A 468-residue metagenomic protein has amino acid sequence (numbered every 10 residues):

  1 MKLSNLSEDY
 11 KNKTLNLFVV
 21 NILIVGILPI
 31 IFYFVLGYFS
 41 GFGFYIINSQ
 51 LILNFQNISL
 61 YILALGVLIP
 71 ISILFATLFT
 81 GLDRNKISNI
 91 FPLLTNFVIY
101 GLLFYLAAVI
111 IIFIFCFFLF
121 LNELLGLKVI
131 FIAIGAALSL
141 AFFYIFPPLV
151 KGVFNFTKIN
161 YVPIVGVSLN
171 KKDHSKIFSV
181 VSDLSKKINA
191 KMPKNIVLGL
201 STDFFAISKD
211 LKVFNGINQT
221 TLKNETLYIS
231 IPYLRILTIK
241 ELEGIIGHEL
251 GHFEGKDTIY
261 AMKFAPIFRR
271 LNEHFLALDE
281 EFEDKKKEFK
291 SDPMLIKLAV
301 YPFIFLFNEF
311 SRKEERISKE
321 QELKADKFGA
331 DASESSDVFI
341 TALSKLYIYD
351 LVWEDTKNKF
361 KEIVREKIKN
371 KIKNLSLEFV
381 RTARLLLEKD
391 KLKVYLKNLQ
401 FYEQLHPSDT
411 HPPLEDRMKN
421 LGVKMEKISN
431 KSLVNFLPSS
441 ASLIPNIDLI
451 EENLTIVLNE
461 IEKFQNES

Functional and structural regions predicted by a protein language model:
M1-A206, D350, K427-N435, I444-S468: Hydrophobic or amphipathic, alpha-helical segments that drive membrane association/targeting
M1-V67, K287-S318, L323, K327 (+1 more regions): Cytosolic-facing loops and C-terminal tails of multi-pass membrane proteins
K2-V19, T80-I99, P232-F264, E322 (+2 more regions): Membrane-interface, cytosolic juxtamembrane amphipathic helix immediately N-terminal to a transmembrane helix, enriched
A76-P92, R269-N272, L276-E283, F307-K324 (+2 more regions): Hydrophobic topogenic segments
A136, L140, V167-K171, P232 (+5 more regions): Short, charged/polar micro-motifs that form catalytic or ligand-binding hotspots
G152-M262, P266: Peri-catalytic and regulatory segments of divalent metal-dependent proteins
K209-L222, I267-N308, E366-N370: Short, flexible helix-coil linker/hinge segments at the edges of structured domains or between repeats
G255-F289, F339-Y347, I428: Post-HEXXH active-site segment of zinc metalloproteases
